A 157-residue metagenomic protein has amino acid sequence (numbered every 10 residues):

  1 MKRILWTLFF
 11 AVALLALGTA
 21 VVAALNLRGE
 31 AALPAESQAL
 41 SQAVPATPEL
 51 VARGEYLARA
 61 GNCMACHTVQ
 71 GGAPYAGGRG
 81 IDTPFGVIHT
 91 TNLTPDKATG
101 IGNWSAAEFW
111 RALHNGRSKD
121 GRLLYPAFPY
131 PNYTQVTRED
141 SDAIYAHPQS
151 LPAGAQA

Functional and structural regions predicted by a protein language model:
K2-L33: N-terminal type II signal-anchor transmembrane helix that functions as the membrane-insertion/stop-transfer segment
R3-F9, K119, A127-Y130, Q135: Long, charged N-terminal interaction/targeting segments
V12, N62, G71, R117 (+1 more regions): Residue-level detector of secondary-structure transition/capping positions
V22, S105-K119, N132-A157: C-terminal capping alpha-helices of c-type cytochrome domains
L33-R59: Electrostatic cytochrome c docking/interface patches
L40, Q70-A106, L124-R138: Gly/Gly-Pro-rich "capping" loops immediately C-terminal to redox-active cysteine motifs in periplasmic/lumenal
G54, A60-Q70, F109, I144 (+1 more regions): The canonical Cys-X-X-Cys-His
A65, P74, A98-I101, K119-D120 (+1 more regions): Short loop/beta submotifs within extracellular cysteine-rich repeat domains
